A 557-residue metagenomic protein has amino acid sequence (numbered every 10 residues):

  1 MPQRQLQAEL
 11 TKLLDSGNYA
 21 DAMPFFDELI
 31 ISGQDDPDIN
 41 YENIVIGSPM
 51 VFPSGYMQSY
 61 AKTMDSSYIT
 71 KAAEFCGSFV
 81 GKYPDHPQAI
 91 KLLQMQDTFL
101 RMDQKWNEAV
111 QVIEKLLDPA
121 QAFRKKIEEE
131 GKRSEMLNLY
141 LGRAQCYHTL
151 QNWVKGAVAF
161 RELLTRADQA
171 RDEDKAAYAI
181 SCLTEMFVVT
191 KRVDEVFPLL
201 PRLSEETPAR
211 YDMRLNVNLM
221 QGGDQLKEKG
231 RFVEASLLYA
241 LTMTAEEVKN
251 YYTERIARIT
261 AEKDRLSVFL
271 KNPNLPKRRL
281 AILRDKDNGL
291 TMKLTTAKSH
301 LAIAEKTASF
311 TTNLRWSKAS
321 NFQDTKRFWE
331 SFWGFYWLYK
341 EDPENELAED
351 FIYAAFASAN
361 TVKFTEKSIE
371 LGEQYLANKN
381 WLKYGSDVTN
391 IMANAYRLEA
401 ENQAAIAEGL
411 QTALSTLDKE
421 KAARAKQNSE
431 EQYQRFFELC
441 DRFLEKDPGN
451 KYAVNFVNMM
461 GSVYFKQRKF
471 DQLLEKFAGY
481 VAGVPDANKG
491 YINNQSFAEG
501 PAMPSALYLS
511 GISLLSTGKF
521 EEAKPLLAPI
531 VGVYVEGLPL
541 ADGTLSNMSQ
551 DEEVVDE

Functional and structural regions predicted by a protein language model:
M1-E557: Acidic, polar-rich low-complexity tracts and alpha-helical solenoid repeat scaffolds
